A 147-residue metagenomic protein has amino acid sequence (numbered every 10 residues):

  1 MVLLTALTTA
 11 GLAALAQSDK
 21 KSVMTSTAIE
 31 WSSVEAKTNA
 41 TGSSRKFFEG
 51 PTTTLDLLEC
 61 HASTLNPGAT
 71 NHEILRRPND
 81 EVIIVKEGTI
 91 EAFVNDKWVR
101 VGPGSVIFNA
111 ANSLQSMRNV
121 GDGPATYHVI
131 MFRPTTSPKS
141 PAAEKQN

Functional and structural regions predicted by a protein language model:
M1-G11: Bacterial N-terminal signal peptides
L12-L57, H72, P138-N147: A short, N-terminal "cap"/entry segment at the start of jelly-roll beta-barrel domains of the cupin/DSBH fold
L55-C60, R77-D80, N112: Extracytoplasmic
L57-H61, S105-V106, Y127: Aromatic/pi-system hotspot detector in well-structured domains
A62-L65, L75-A92: Short, conserved beta-strand element in jelly-roll/cupin
T70-H72, R76, E91, I107 (+1 more regions): Histidine-centered metal-chelating micro-motifs
K97-A111: Short acidic-glycine-tyrosine-enriched beta hairpin
A111-S137: Ligand-binding loop in jelly-roll beta-barrel domains
